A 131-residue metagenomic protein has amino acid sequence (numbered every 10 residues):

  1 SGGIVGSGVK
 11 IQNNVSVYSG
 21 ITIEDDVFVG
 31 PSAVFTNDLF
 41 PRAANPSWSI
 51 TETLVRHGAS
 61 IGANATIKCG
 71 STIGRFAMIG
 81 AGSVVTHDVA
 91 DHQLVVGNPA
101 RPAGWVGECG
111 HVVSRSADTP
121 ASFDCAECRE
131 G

Functional and structural regions predicted by a protein language model:
I4, K10-G131: Glycine-rich hexapeptide-repeat left-handed beta-helix
